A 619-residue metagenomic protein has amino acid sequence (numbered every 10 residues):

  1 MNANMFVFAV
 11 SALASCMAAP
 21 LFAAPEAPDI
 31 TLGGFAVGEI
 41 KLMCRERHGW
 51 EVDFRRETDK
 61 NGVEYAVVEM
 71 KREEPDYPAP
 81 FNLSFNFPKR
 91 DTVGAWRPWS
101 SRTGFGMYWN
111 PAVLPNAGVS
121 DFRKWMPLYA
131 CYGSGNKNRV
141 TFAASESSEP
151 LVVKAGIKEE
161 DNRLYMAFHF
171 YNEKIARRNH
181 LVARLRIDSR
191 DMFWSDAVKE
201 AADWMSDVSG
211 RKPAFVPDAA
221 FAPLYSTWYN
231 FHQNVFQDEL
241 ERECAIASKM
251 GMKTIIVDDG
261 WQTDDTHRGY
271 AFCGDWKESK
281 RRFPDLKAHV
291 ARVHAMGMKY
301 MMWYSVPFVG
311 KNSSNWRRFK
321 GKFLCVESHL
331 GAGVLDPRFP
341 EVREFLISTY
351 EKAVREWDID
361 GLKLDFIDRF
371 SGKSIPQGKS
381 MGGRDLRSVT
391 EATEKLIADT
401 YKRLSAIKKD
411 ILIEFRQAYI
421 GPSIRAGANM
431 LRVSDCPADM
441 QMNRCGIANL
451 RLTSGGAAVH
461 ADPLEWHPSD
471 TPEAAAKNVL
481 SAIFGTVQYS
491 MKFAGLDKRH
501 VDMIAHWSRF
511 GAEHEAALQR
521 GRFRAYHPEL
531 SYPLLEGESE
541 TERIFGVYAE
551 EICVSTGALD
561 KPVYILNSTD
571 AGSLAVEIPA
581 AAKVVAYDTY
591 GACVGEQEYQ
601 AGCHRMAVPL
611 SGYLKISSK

Functional and structural regions predicted by a protein language model:
A18-A23: Boundary at the C-terminal end of the N-terminal hydrophobic targeting segment
A24-M205, R211, V576-I578, V584-A586 (+4 more regions): N-terminal accessory beta-strand-rich subdomains and adjacent acidic, glycine-rich linkers that precede catalytic cores
H169, A176-V182, L396-L610: Active-site-proximal substrate-binding groove within the catalytic cores of carbohydrate-active enzymes
D196-K212, K253-V257, R281-L330, D410-E414 (+1 more regions): Glycine-rich, aromatic-flanked loop segments that form ligand/cofactor-binding clefts across common enzyme folds
F215, A222, Y229-Q233, K299-E356: Active-site-adjacent "subsite" loops/lids of carbohydrate-active enzymes
F221-T227, I255-V257, Y300-Y304, L362-L364 (+2 more regions): Hydrophobic faces of well-ordered beta-strands that scaffold small-molecule active sites in alpha/beta enzyme cores
E239-T263, E356, D360: Catalytic domains of carbohydrate-active enzymes, especially glycoside hydrolases
W261-L286, S313-P340, R369-E394, T400: Aromatic- and acidic-residue-enriched carbohydrate-binding clefts of CAZyme catalytic domains
